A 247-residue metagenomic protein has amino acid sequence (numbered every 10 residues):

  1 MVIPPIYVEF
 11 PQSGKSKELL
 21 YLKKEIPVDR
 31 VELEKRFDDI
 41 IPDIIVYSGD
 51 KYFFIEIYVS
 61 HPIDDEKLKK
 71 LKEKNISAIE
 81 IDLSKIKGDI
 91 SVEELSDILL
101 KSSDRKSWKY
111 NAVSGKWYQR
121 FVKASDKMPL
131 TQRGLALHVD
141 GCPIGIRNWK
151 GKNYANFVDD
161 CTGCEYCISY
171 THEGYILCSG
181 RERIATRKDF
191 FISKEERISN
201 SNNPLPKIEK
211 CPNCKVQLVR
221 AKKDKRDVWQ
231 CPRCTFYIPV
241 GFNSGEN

Functional and structural regions predicted by a protein language model:
V2-Y58: Active-site metal-binding core of divalent-cation-utilizing nuclease and nuclease-like domains
Y47-G49, L68-S77, I81: Short, surface-exposed basic-aromatic patches at helix termini and helix-loop junctions that form
F53-K70: Active-site-adjacent loop/helix micro-motif of nuclease/hydrolase catalytic cores
D65, S77-I79, S84-N247: Non-catalytic C-terminal interaction segments of nucleic acid-processing enzymes
